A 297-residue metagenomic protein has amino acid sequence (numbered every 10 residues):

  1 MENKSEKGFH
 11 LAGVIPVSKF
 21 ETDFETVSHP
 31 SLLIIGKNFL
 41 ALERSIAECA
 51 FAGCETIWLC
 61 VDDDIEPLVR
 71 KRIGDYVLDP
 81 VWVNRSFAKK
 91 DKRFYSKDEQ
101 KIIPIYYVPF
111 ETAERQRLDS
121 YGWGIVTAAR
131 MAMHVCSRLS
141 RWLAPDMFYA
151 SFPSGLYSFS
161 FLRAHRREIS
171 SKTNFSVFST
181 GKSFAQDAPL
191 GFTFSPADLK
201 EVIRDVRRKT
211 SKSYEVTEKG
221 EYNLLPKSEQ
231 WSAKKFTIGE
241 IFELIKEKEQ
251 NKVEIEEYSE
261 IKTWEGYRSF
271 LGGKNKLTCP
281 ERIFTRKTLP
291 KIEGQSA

Functional and structural regions predicted by a protein language model:
E2-K92, P290-A297: N-terminal glycine-rich phosphate-binding loop and ensuing alpha1 helix
S5-F9, G13, G191-A297: Conserved alpha/beta core of the MobA/IspD/sugar-nucleotide pyrophosphorylase nucleotidyltransferase superfamily
S5-G8, F51-G53, R141-P145, R166-T173 (+2 more regions): Flexible, charged surface loops at secondary-structure boundaries
H10-I15, E55-L59, I105, M147-F148 (+2 more regions): Hydrophobic beta-strand segments of well-ordered beta-sheets in folded domains
T26-S28, F184-Q186, K252-E254: Short glycine-enriched loop/turn motifs at secondary-structure junctions
I46-A50, G74, V126, R130-M133 (+2 more regions): Surface-exposed alpha-helical segments enriched in charged/polar residues
F51, L78, H134-R138, E247 (+1 more regions): Secondary-structure boundary motif
D79-K209: Conserved beta-loop-beta/alpha segment of the NTase-like Rossmann-fold superfamily that binds/positions NTPs
